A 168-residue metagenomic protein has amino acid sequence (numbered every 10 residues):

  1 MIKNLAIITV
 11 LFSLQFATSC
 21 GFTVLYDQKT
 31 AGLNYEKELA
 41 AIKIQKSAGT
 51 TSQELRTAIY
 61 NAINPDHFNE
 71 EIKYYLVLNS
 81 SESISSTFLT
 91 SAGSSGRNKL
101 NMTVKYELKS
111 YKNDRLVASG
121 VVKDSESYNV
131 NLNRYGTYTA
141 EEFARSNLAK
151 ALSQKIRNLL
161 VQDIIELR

Functional and structural regions predicted by a protein language model:
M1-C20: Sec-dependent bacterial lipoprotein signal peptides
L14-E38: Bacterial Sec signal peptide processing site at the extreme N-terminus
T18-V24, A40-Q53, S95-R97, V121-V122: Short N-terminal helix-initiation segments at or just after the protein's N-terminus
I42-I72: Post-signal-peptide N-terminal segment of Sec-exported extracytoplasmic proteins
D66, E70-K73, V77-V121, S125-F143 (+1 more regions): Surface-exposed short loop/turn segments
Y135-R168: C-terminal/domain-edge helix-coil "capping" segments
